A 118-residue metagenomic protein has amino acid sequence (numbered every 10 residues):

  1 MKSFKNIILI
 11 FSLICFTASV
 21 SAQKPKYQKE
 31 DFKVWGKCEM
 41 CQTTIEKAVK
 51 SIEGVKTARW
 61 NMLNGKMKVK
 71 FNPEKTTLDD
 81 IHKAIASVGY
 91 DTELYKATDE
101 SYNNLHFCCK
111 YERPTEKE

Functional and structural regions predicted by a protein language model:
M1-Y27: Bacterial Sec-dependent N-terminal signal peptides
P25-W35, Y102: Immediate flanking context of iron-sulfur cluster ligation sites
F32, G36-V49, C108-Y111: Short, thiol/selenol-centered motifs that function as redox-active sites or metal-ligating centers
Q42-S87: N-terminal, post-signal-peptide region of Sec/Tat-exported proteins
M67-K68, Y102-N104: Short secondary-structure boundary/hinge segments and terminal tails
G89-S101: Conserved short beta-strand edge segments in small beta-sheet-based binding/regulatory domains
N103-E118: Short, low-order "capping/linker" segments at domain edges
